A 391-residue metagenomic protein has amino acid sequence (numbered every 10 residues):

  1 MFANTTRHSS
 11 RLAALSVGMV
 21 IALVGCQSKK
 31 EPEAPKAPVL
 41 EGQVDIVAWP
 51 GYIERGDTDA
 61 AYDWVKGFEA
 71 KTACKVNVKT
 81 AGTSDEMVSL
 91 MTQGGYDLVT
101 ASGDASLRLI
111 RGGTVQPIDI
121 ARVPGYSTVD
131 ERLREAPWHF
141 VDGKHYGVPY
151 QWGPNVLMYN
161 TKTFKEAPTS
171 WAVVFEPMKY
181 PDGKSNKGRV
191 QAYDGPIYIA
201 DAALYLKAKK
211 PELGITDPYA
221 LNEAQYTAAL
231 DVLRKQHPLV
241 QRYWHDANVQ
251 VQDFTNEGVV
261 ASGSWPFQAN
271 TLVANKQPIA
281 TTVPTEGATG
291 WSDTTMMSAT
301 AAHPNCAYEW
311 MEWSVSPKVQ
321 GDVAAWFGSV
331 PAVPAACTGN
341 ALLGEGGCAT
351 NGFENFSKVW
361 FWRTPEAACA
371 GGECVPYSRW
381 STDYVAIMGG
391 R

Functional and structural regions predicted by a protein language model:
F2-L15: Bacterial N-terminal signal peptides that target proteins for export
A22-G25: C-terminal motif of bacterial Sec signal peptides marking the signal peptidase cleavage site
Q27-K29: Bacterial signal peptide processing site
A34-L109: Early extracytoplasmic/lumenal segment of secretory-pathway proteins
W49-D59, T100-V249: Extracytoplasmic ligand-binding site segments that recognize negatively charged/polar headgroups
S264, V273-W326, G390: Extracytoplasmic/periplasmic substrate-recognition and gating elements
S298-P365: Mature extracytoplasmic/periplasmic domains
K358-R391: Conserved C-terminal helix/tail region of periplasmic/extracytoplasmic solute-binding proteins
